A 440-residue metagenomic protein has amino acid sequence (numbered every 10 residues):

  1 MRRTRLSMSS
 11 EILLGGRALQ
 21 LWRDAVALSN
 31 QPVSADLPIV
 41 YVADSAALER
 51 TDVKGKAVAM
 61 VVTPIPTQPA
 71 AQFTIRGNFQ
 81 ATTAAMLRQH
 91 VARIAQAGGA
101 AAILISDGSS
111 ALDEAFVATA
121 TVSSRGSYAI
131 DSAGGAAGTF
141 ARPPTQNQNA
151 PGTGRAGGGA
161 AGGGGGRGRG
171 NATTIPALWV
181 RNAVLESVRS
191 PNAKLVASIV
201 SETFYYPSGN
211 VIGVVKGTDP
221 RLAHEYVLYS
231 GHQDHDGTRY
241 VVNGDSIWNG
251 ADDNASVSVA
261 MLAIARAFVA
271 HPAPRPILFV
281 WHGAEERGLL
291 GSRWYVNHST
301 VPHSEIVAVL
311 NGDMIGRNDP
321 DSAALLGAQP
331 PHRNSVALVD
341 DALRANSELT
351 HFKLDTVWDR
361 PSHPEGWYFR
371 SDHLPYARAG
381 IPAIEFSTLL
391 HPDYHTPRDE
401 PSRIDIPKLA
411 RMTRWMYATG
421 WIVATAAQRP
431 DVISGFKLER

Functional and structural regions predicted by a protein language model:
M1-D24, L104-D131: Protein/peptide-recognition domains central to ubiquitin and immune signaling
M1-T74, D341: Noncatalytic luminal/extracellular "stalk/propeptide" segments of secretory-pathway proteins
G15, Q20, A161, I175-A177 (+3 more regions): Metal-dependent peptidase/peptidase-like ectodomains
A27-T51, T145-N249, R266: Soluble metallo-hydrolase cores and metallopeptidase-like ectodomains found primarily in the secretory/periplasmic
D44-T121, G126: A conserved hydrophobic secondary-structure block that centers on an alpha-helix together with its immediately flanking
R50, A57-T82, P207-V280, T300: Catalytic-core environment of secreted peptidases
S230, G237, P364-M412: Zn-dependent metallopeptidase/amidohydrolase metal-coordination segment
R266, A270, S387, H391-R440: His/Asp/Glu-rich mid-to-C-terminal helical/loop segments that flank catalytic regions of hydrolases
